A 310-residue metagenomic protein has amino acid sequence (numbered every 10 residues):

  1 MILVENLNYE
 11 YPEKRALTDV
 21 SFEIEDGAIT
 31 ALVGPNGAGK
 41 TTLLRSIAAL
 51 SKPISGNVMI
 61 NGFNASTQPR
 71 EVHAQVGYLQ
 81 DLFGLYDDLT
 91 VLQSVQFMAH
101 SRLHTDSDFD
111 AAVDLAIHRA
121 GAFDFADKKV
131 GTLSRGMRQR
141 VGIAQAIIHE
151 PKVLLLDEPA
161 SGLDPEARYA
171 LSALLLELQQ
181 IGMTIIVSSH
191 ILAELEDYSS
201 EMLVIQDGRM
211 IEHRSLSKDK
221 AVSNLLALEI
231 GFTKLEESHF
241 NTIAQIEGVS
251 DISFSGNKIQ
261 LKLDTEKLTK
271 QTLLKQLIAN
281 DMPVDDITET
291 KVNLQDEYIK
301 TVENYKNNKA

Functional and structural regions predicted by a protein language model:
V33-P35: The feature captures the beta-strand-to-loop junction immediately N-terminal to the Walker
A48: Helix-to-loop junction immediately C-terminal to a conserved catalytic motif
G56-N64, E71-V72: Conserved ABC transporter NBD signature motif
Q96, H100, S107-F125: Conserved ABC ATPase "signature" region
E150: Conserved catalytic motifs of ABC-family nucleotide-binding domains
L154-E158: Catalytic Walker B motif of ABC-type/P-loop ATPase nucleotide-binding domains
S172-K262: ABC transporter nucleotide-binding domain
